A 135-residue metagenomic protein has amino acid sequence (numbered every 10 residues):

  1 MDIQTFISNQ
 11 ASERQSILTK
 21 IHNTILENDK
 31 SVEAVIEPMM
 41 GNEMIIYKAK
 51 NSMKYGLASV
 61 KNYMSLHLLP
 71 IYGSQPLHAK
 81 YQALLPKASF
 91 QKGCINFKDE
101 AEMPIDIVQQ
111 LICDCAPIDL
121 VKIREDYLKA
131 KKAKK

Functional and structural regions predicted by a protein language model:
M1-K135: Charge-dense, helix-prone N-terminal extensions
